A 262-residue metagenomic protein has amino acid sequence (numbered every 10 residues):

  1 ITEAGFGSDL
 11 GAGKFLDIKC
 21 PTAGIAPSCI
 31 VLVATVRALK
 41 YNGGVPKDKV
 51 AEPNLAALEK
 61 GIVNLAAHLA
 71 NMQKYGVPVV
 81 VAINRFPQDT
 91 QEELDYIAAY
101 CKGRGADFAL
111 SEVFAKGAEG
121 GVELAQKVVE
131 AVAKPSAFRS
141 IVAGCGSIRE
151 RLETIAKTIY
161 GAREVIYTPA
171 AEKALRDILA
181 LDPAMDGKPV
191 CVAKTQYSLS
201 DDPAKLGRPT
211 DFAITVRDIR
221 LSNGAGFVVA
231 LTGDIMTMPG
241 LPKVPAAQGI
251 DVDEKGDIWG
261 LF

Functional and structural regions predicted by a protein language model:
I1-V81, R85-E93, A99-F262: P-loop NTP-binding site
